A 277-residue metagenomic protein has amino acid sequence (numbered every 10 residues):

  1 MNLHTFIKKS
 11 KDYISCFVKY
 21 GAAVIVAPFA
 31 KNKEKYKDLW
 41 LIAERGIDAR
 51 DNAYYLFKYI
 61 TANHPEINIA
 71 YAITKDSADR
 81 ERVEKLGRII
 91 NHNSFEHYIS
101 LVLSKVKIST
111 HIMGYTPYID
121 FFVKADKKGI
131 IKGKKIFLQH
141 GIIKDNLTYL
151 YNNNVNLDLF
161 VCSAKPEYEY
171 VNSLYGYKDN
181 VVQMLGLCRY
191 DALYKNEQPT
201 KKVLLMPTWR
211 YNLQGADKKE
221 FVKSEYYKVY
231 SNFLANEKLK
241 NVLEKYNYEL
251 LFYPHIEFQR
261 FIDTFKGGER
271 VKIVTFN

Functional and structural regions predicted by a protein language model:
M1-D38, E44-G46: Membrane-proximal basic amphipathic "stem/tether" segments
L3-I7, L243, F265: Extended hydrophobic/Leu-rich segments
I25-K35, D126-K128, Y151-N152, D191-E197 (+1 more regions): Short boundary motifs at domain starts and secondary-structure transition points
K37-D38, G133, T200-V203: Nucleotide donor/acceptor-binding cores
L39-L193: Active-site and donor-binding regions of nucleotide-sugar-utilizing enzymes
W40-G46, D217-Y227, Q259, V271-F276: Glycine-rich phosphate-binding "P-loop"
D51-H64, C188-T264: Conserved catalytic-core segment of nucleotide-activated headgroup transferases in glycan assembly
I90-I99, I256-N277: Donor nucleotide-activated moiety binding/catalytic core segment of transferases that use nucleotide-activated donors
